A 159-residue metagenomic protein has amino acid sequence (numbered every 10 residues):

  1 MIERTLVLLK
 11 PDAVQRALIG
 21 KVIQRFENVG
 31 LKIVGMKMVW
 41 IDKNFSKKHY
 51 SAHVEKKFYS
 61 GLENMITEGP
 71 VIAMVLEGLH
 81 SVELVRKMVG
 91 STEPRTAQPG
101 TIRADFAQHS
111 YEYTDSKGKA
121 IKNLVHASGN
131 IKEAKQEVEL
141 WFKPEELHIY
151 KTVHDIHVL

Functional and structural regions predicted by a protein language model:
M1-L159: Non-catalytic terminal and connector segments of soluble metabolic enzymes
